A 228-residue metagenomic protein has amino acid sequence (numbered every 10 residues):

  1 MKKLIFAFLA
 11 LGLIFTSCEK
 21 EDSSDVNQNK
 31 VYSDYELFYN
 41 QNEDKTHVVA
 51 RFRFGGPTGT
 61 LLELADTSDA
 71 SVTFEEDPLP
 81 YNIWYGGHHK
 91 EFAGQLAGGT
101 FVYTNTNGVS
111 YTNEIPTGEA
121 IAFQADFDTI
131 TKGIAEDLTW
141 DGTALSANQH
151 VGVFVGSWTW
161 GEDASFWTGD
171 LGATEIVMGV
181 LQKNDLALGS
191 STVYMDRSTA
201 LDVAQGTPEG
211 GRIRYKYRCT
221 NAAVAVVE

Functional and structural regions predicted by a protein language model:
M1-L4: Positively charged n-region of N-terminal signal peptides that target proteins for export
A10-L11: Short, linear, compositionally biased motifs with a strong N-terminal bias
I14-S17: C-terminal motif of bacterial Sec signal peptides marking the signal peptidase cleavage site
E19-T104, L181-E228: Ser/Thr/Pro- and often Gln-rich low-complexity regulatory segments of eukaryotic transcriptional regulators
S23-N40, V109-I130: Short, compositionally biased P/S/T/A/G/V-rich stretches that sit at domain boundaries
T73-N82, S110-T112, T159-T168: Surface-exposed loop/edge segments in extracytoplasmic proteins
F123-V180: Short helix-loop boundary/capping segments
